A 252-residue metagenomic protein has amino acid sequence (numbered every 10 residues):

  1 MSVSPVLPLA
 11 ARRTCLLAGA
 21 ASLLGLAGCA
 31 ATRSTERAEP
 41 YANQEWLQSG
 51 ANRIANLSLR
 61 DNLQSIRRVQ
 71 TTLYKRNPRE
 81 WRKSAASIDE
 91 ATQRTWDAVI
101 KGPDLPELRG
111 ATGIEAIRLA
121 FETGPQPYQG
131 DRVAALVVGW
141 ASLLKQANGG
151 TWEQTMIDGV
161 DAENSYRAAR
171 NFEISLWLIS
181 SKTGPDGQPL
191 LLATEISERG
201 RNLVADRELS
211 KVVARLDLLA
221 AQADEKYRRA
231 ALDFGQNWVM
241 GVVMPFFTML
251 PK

Functional and structural regions predicted by a protein language model:
M1-A27: N-terminal secretory signal peptides
A11, R37-A42, D131, E195-L216 (+1 more regions): Secondary-structure junction/capping motif
A30-V133: N-terminal Sec/ER secretory leader and immediately downstream segment of secreted/extracellular precursors
R68-T72, A135-K145, A214, L218: Short, hydrophobic/amphipathic alpha-helical patches that form generic packing surfaces within helical domains
F121-D206: Extended amphipathic alpha-helical interaction segments
V204-K252: A cross-kingdom marker for long, charged
